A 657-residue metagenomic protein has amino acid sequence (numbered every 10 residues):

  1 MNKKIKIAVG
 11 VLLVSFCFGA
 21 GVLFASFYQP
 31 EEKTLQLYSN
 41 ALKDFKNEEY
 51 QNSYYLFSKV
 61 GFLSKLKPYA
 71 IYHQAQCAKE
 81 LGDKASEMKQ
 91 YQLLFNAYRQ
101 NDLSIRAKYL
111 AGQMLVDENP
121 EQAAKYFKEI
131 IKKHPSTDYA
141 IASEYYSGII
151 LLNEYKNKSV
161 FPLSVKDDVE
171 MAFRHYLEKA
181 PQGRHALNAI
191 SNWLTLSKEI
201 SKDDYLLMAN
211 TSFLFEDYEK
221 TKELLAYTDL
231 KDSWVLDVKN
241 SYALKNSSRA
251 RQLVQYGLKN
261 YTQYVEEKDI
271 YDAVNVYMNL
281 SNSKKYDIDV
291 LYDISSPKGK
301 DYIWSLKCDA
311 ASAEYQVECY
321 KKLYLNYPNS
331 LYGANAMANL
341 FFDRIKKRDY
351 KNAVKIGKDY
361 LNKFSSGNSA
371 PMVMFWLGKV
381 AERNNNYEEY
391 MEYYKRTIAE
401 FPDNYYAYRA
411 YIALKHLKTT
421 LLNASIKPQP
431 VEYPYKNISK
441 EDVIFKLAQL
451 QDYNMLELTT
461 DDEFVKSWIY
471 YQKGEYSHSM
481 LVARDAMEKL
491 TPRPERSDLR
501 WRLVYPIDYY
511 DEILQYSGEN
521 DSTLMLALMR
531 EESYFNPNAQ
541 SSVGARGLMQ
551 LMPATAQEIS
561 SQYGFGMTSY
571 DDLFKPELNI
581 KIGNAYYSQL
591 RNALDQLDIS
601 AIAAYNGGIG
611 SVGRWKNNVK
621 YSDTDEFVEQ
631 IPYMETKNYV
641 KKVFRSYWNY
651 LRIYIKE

Functional and structural regions predicted by a protein language model:
N2-V543, M549, Q557-Q562, T568 (+6 more regions): Acidic, polar-rich low-complexity tracts and alpha-helical solenoid repeat scaffolds
R409, E629, Y639, F644-E657: Acidic, low-complexity, intrinsically disordered peripheral segments
N520-P537, I580-N584, I599-G607, V643: Short, functionally critical alpha-helical segments immediately adjacent to catalytic or ligand/cofactor-binding
M549-L551, I580: Short glycine- and hydrophobic/aromatic-rich loop-to-beta-strand nucleating segment in the catalytic cores
T568-L578: A short, structured beta-strand-centered segment in the mid-to-C-terminal lobe of catalytic cores from group-transfer
Q589-N618: Catalytic and binding regions of secreted/periplasmic enzymes and modules that target cell-wall glycans
T636: Short, flexible loop segments at boundaries between secondary-structure elements
